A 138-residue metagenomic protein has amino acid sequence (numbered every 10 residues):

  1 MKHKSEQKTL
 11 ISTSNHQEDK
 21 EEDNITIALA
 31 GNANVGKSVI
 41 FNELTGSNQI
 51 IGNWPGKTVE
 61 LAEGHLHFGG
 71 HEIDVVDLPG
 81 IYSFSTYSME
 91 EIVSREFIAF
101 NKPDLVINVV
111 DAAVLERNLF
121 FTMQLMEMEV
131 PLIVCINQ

Functional and structural regions predicted by a protein language model:
M1-M89, A99-N101, L105: Conserved G1/Walker A P-loop phosphate-binding module
G64-G70, V93-Q138: Conserved C-terminal guanine-recognition region of P-loop GTPase G domains, centered on the G4
